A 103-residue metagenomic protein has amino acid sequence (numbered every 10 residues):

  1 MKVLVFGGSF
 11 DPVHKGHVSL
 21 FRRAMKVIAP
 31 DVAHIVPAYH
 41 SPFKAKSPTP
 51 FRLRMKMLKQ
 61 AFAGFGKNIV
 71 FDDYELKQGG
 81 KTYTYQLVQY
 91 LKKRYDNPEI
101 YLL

Functional and structural regions predicted by a protein language model:
M1-L103: Nucleotidyltransferase catalytic core that binds NTPs
